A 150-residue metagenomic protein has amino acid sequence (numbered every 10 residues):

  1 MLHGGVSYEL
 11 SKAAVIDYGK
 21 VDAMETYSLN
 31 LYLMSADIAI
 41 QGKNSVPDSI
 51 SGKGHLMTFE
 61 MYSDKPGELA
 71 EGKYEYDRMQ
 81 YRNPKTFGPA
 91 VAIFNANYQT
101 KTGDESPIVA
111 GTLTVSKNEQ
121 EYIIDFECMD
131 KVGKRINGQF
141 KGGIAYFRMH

Functional and structural regions predicted by a protein language model:
M1-Y27: Extreme N-terminal export signal peptides that direct proteins to the secretory pathway
A13-I16, Y62-P66, K141-Y146: A short, sequence-level motif marking secondary-structure junctions
K20-T114: Surface-exposed helix/loop patches within compact recognition domains
G111-H150: C-terminal or internal capping secondary-structure element at the end of a domain, subdomain, or sheet
